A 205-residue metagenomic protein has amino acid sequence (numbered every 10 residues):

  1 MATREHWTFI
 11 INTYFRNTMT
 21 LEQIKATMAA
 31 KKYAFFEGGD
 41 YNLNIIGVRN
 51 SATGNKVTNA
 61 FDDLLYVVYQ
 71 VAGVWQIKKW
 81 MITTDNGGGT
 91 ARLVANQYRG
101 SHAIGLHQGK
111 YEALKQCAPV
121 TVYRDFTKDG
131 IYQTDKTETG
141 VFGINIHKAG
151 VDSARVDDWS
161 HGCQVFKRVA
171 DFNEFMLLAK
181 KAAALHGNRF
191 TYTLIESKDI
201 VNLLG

Functional and structural regions predicted by a protein language model:
A2-D157, D171-K180, H186-F190, I195-G205: Cell wall/extracellular polymer interaction/catalysis modules
S160: Residues immediately within or flanking Cys/His clusters that coordinate Zn2+ in small zinc-binding modules
F166-V169: Soluble non-cytosolic domains of exported or imported proteins
